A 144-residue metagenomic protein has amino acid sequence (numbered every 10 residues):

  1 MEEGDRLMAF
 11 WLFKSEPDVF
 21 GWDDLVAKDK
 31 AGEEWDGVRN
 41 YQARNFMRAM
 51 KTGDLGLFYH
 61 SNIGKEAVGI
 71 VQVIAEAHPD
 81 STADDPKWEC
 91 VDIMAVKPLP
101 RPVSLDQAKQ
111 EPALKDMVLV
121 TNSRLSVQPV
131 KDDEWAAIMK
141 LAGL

Functional and structural regions predicted by a protein language model:
E2-M50, G143-L144: Compositionally biased, charged N-terminal/linker segments
D18-F20, P100, A137: Short, acidic Gly/Pro/Ser/Thr-rich loop/turn segments
D24, P102-A108, M139-L141: Short, charged, solvent-exposed linker or helix-capping segments at domain edges/interfaces that act as flexible hinges
R48-K51, E66, V73: A contiguous binding-surface segment within folded domains or other stable secondary-structure elements
Y59-K65: Short, charged beta-turn/beta-strand-edge "cap" motif at the junction between a beta-strand and an adjacent loop
V68-V127: Aromatic- and Lys/Arg-enriched surface recognition patch
D116-L144: Long, low-complexity intrinsically disordered regions
